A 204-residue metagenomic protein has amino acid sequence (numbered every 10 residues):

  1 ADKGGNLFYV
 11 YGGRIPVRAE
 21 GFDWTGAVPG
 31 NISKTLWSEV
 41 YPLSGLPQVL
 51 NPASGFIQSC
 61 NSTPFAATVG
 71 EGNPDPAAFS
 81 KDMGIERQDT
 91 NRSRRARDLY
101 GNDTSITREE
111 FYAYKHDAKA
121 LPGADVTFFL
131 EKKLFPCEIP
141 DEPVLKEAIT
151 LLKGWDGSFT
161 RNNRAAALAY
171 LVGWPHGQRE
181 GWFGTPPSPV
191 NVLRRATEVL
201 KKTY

Functional and structural regions predicted by a protein language model:
D2-G21, T25-K34, I57, R108 (+1 more regions): Acidic, low-complexity N-terminal propeptides/linkers enriched in Ser/Thr/Asp/Gly that mediate export, maturation
K3, L7-I85: Polyanionic (Asp/Glu-rich) segments that form extended negatively charged tracts
L50-P52, T90, K146: A short, structural micro-pattern
T63, G101, G157: Residue-level marker of positions within ordered structural domains that often coincide with functionally constrained
A66-N73, D98, R194-T203: Short, compositionally biased low-complexity segments
T68-F79, T90-R94, D103-R108, D125-E131: Short acidic (Asp/Glu) and glycine-rich catalytic loops that position anionic groups and cofactors
F79-R87, R95-G101, Y114-H116, C137-E138: Second-shell loop/turn segments in exported
